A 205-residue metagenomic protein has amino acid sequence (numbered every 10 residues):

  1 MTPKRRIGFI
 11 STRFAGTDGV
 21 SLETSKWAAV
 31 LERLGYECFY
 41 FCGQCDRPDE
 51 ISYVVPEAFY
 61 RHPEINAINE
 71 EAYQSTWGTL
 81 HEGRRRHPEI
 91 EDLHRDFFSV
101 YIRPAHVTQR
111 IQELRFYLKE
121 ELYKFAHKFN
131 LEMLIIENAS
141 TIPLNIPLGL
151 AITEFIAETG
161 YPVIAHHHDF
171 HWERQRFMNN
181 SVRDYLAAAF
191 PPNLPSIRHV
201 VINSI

Functional and structural regions predicted by a protein language model:
M1-I205: Catalytic cores of nucleotide-sugar-dependent glycosyltransferases that transfer UDP/GDP/TDP-activated
